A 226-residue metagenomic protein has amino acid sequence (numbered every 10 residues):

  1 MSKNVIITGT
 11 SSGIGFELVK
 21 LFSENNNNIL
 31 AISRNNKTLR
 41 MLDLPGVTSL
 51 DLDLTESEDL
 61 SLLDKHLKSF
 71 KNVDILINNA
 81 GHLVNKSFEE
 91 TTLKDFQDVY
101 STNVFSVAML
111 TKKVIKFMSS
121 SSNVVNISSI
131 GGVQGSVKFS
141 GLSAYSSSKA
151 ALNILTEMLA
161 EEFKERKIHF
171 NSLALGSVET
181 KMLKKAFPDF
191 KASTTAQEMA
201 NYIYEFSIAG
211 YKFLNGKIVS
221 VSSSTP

Functional and structural regions predicted by a protein language model:
T8, V73-G81, N103, N126 (+1 more regions): Rossmann-fold scaffold of SDR-type NAD(P)-dependent oxidoreductases
T10, S101, S106, L142-A151: The catalytic Tyr-X3-Lys active-site helix of short-chain dehydrogenase/reductase
S11, V19: N-terminal Rossmann NAD(P)H-binding glycine-rich loop of SDR-like oxidoreductase domains
L44-E58: Rossmann-fold cofactor-recognition segment
K65-S69, T102-S122, A160-E161: Amphipathic alpha-helical dimer-interface segment in Rossmann-like NAD(P)H-dependent oxidoreductases
H82, E89-M109, V125, L152: Catalytic Tyr-X3-Lys loop
N123-A151, T156-E157, E161-K164: Catalytic loop of short-chain dehydrogenase/reductase
E165, S172, P188-P226: C-terminal helical subdomain
